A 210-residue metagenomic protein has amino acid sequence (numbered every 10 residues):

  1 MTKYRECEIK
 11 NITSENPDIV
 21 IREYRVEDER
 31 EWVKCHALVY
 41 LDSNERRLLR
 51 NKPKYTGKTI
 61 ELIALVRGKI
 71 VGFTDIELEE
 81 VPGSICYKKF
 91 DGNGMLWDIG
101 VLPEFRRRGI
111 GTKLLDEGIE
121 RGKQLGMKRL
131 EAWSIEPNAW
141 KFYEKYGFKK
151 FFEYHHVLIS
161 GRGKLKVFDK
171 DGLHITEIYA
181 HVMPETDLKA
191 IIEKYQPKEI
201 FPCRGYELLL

Functional and structural regions predicted by a protein language model:
Y4-R50, T56-L65: Short amphipathic alpha-helix that is part of the acyltransferase structural core
S43-V66, G72-I99: A conserved beta-strand-loop-helix scaffold within acyl/acetyltransferase catalytic domains
D98-R106: A short, internal acetyl-CoA/4′-phosphopantetheine-binding micro-motif in the GNAT/acyltransferase core
R107-E120, K145: Conserved acetyl-CoA-binding loop-helix of GNAT-fold acetyltransferases
G111, L115, P137-K141, H156-R162: Short glycine/proline-centered loop/turn elements that form peptide/ligand docking sites
G122-I135: Conserved GNAT acetyl-CoA-binding A-motif
W133, K149-P202: Conserved catalytic-core motifs of GNAT/GCN5-like acyltransferases
